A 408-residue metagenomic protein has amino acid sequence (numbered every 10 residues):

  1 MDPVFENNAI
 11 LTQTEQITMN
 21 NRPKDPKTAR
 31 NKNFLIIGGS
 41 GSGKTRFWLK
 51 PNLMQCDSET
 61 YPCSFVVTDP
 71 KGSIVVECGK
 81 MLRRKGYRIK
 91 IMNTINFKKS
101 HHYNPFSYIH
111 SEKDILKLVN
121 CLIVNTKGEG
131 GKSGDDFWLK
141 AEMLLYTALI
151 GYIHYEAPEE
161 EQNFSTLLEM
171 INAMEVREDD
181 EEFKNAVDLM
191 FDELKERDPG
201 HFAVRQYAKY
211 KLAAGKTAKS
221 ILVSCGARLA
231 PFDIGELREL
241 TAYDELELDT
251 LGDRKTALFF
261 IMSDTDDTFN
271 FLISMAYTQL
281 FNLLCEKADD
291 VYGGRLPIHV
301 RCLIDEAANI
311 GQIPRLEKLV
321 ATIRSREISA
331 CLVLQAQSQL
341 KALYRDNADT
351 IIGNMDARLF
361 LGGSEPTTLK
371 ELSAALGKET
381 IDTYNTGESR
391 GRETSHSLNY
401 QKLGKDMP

Functional and structural regions predicted by a protein language model:
V4-F5, A9-I328, L343: P-loop NTPase motor domains
C63-T68, I89-M92, S329-L334, R358-G362 (+1 more regions): Short hydrophobic alpha-helical runs that function as membrane-insertion/retention elements
F137-M143, A148-G151, K255-L258, K318-A321 (+1 more regions): P-loop NTPase motor core of the ASCE superfamily
S263, A307, Q335-Q337, G363-S364: Histidine- and/or cysteine-centered catalytic micro-motif in compact active-site loops
I310, A330-L332, S338: Hydrophobic, well-ordered secondary-structure scaffolds
